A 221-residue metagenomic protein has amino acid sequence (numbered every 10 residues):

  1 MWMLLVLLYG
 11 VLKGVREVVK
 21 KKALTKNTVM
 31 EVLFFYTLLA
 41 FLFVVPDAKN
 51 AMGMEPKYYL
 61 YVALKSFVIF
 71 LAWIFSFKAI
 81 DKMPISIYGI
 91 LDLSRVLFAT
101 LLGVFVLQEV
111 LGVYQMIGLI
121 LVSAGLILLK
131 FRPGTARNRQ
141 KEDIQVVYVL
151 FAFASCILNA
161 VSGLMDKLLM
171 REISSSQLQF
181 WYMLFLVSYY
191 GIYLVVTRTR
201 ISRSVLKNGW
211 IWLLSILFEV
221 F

Functional and structural regions predicted by a protein language model:
M1-F67, W73-M83, F131-F151, I173 (+1 more regions): Membrane-interface interhelical linkers
L8, F34-F35, L64, L91-S94 (+2 more regions): Hydrophobic core positions of alpha-helical segments in small-molecule transporters and transporter systems
K13, T37-F41, L93-L97, L119-V122 (+2 more regions): Residue-level recognition of pore/gate-forming positions within transmembrane alpha-helices of multi-pass
V18, I74, T100-L101, L164: Residue-level hotspots within transmembrane alpha-helices of multi-pass secondary transporters
A23, V32, A79, F105-L107 (+3 more regions): Hydrophobic/aromatic residues within transmembrane alpha-helices of multi-pass small-molecule transporters
L38-A40, V44, L101-L107, Y114-P133: Hydrophobic transmembrane alpha-helices of multi-pass small-molecule transport proteins
S76-Y114: Membrane-interface helix-loop-helix junctions at boundaries between adjacent transmembrane segments
